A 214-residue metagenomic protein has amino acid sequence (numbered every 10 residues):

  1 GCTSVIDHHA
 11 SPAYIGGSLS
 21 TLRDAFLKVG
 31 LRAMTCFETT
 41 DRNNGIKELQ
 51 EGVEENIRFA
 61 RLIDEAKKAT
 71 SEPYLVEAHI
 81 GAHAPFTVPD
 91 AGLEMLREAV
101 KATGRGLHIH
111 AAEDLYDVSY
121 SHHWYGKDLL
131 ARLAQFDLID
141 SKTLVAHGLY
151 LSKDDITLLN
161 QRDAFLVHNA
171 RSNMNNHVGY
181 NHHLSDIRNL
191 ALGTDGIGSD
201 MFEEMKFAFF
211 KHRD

Functional and structural regions predicted by a protein language model:
T3-S4: Short acidic/polar active-site loop segments enriched in Thr and Asp
D7, A82, S141, D163-A170: Short, basic, glycine/proline-bearing loop/turn elements
H8-I15, G81-P85, M174: Conserved short loop/turn motifs at secondary-structure junctions
G17-L149: Metal-coordinating catalytic core of metallo-dependent amide/deamination hydrolases
T39, E113, A170-N175, T194-G198: Short, acidic/turn-prone active-site loops that include or flank metal/cofactor- and phosphate-binding residues
Q135-L138, K142, H182-D214: His/Asp/Glu-enriched, well-ordered alpha-helical/loop segment that forms or immediately abuts the divalent-metal
Y150-R188, L192-G193: A conserved active-site cap/scaffold subdomain adjacent to cofactor or substrate pockets
